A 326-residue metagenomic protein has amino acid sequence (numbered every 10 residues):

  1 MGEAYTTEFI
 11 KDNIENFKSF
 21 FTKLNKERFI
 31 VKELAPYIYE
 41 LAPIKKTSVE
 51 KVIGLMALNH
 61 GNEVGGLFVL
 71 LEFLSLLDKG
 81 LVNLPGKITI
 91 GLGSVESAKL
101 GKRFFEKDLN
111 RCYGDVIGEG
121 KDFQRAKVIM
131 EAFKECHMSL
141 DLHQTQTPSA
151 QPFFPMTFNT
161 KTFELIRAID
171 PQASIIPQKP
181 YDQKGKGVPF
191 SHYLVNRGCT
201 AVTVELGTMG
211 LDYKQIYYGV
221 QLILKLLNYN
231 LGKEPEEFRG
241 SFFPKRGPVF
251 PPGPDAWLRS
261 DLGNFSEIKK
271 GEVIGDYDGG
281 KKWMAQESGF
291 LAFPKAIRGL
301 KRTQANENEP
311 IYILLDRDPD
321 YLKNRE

Functional and structural regions predicted by a protein language model:
M1-E326: Structured catalytic-domain cores with a bias toward divalent-metal coordination
